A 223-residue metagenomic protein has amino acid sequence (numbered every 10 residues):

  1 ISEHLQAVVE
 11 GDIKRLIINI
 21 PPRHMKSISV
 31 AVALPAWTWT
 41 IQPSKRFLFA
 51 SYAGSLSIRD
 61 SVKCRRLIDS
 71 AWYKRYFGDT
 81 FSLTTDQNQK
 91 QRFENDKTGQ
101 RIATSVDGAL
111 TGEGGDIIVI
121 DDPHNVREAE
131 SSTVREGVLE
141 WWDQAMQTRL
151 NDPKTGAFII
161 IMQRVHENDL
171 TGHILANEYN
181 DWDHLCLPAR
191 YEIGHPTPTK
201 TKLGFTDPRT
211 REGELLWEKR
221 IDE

Functional and structural regions predicted by a protein language model:
I1-E10: Pre-Walker A adenine-sensing motif
I13-A33: Walker A/P-loop
R15-I17, R46-L48, Q100, I117 (+1 more regions): Residue-level preference for the first positions of well-ordered beta-strands
I28-A31, I58-V62, N168-L175: A short acidic (Asp/Glu
V30-Q42: Walker A/P-loop NTP-binding motif
A50-D107: Conserved nucleotide-state-sensing and coupling region of NTP-binding domains
K90-A145: Conserved RecA-like ASCE ATPase "motif II neighborhood" in helicase/translocase motors
A129-E223: Non-catalytic, compositionally simple segments
